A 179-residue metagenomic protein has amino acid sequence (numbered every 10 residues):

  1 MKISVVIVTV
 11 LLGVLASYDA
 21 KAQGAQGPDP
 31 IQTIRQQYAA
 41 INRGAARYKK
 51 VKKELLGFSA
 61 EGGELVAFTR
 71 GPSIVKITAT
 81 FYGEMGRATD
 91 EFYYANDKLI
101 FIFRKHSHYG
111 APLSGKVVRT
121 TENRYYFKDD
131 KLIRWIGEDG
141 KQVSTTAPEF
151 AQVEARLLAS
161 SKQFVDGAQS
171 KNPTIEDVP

Functional and structural regions predicted by a protein language model:
V6-L15: Bacterial N-terminal signal peptides
Y18-A22: Sec/Tat signal peptide C-region and signal peptidase I cleavage site
Q23-E84: N-terminal secretory signal peptides
E61-E64, M85-D90, V117-E122: Short, surface-exposed coil-to-beta transition loops
A67-T69, E91-N96, N123-D129: Aromatic-rich beta-strand edge motifs centered on tyrosine
I74-K76, F81-F103: Mid-length scaffold segments of soluble, non-membrane domains
I100-D139: An exposed acidic His-Trp-rich patch
D129-P179: C-terminal partner/receptor-binding element of secreted or periplasmic proteins
